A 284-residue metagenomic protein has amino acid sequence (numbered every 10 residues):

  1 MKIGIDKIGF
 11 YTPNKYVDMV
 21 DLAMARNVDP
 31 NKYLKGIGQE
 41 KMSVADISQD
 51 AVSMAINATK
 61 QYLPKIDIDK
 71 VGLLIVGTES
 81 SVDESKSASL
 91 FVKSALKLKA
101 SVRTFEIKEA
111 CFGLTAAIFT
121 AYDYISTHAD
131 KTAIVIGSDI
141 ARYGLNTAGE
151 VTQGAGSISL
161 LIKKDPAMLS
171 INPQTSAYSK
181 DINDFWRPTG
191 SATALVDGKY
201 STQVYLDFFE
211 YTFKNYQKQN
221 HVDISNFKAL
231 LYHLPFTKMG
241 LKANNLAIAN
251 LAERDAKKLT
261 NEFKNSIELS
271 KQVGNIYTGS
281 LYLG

Functional and structural regions predicted by a protein language model:
M1, D69-G72, K99-V102, H128-A133 (+3 more regions): Short coil/turn connectors at secondary-structure junctions
M1-S48, T147-D207: Condensing-enzyme catalytic core mediating Claisen C-C bond formation in acyl metabolism
I5, A51-C111, T115, H221-L246: Conserved beta-ketoacyl condensing-enzyme motif
I5-K7, Y33, Y62, L74 (+6 more regions): Buried hydrophobic positions in well-ordered alpha/beta secondary-structure cores of metabolic enzymes
F10-Y11, G77-V82, E109-L114, G137-R142 (+1 more regions): Acidic, glycine-rich active-site loops and adjacent beta-strand->loop/helix elements that engage anionic groups
K32-G36, E40-V52, E79-T132, A249-S280: Conserved catalytic cysteine-centered active-site region of acyl-thioester-dependent Claisen-condensing enzymes
I56, K163-G279, L283: Hydrophobic pocket-lining "lid/loop/helix" segments that shape and contact the acyl-thioester
S126-S159: Flexible, glycine-rich active-site loops centered on histidine and acidic residues that chelate a metal or position
